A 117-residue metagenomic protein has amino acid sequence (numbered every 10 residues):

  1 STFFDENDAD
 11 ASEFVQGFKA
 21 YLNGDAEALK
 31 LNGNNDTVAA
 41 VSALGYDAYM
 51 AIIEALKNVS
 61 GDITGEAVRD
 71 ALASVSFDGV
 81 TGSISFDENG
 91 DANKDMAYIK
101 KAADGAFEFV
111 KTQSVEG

Functional and structural regions predicted by a protein language model:
S1-Y46, K101-A103, F107-V115: Extracellular/periplasmic periplasmic-binding protein-like sensory domains
E27-A43, Y49, I53-A106: Segments of small-molecule ligand-sensing domains
